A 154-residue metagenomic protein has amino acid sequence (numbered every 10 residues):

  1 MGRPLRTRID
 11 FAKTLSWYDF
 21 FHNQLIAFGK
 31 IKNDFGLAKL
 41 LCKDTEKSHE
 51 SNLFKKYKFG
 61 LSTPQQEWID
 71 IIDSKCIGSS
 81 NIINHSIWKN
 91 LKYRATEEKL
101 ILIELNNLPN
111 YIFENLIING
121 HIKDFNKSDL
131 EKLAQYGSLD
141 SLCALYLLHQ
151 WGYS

Functional and structural regions predicted by a protein language model:
M1-K43: A short, Lys/Arg-rich alpha-helix, primarily the initiator
M1-P4, K47, N52, C76 (+1 more regions): Long terminal accessory regions outside catalytic cores
I9, L40-W68, I72: Recognition helix of helix-turn-helix/homeodomain-like DNA-binding domains that insert into the DNA major groove
W17-F20, L40, L53, I71 (+4 more regions): Charge-rich, solvent-exposed alpha-helical interaction surfaces
F35-L37, H85, A134-S138: Serine-centered coil/turn micro-motif
G60, H85-K92: Soluble, cytosolic/nucleoplasmic coiled-coil alpha-helices used as oligomeric scaffolds and tethers in large eukaryotic
P64-I87: DNA major-groove recognition helix of helix-turn-helix/homeodomain DNA-binding modules
K89-S154: Helix-turn-helix/homeodomain-like alpha-helical modules used for DNA recognition and transcription-factor dimerization
